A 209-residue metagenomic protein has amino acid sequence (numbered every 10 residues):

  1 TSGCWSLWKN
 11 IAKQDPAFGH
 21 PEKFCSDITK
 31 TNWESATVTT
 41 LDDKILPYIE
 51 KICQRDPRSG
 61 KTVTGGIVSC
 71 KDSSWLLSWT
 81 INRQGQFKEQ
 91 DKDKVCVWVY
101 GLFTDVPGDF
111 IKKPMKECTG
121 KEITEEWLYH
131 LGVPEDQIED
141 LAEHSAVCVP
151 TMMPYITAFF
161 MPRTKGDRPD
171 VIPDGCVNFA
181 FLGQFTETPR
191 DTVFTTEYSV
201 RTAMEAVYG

Functional and structural regions predicted by a protein language model:
T1-G209: C-terminal segments that line or cap access tunnels to active or ligand-binding sites in enzymes and enzyme-associated
